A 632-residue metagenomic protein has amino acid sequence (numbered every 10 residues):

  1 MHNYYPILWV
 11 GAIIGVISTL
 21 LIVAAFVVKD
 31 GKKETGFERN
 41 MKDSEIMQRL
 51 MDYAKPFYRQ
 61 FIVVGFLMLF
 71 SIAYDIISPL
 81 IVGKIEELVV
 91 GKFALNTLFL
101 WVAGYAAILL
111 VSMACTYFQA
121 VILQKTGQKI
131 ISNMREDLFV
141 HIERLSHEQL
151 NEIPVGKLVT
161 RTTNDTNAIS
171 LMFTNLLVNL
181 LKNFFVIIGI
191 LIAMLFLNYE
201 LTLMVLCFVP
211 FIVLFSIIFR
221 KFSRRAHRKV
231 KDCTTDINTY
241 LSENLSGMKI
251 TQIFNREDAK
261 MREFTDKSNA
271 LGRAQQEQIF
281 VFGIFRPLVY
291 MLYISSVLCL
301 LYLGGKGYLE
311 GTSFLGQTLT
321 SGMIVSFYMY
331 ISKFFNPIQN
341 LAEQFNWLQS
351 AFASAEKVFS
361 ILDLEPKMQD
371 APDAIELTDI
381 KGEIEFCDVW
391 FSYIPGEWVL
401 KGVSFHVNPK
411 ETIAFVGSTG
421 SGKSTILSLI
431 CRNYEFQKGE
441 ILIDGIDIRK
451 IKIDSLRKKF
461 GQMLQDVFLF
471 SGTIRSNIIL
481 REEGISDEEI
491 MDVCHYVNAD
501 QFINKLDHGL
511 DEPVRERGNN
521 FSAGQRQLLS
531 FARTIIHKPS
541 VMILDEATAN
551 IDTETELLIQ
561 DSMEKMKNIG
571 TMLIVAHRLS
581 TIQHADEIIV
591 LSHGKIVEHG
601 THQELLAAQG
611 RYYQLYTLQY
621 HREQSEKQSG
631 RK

Functional and structural regions predicted by a protein language model:
M1-F37, F61-C115, F196-E200, Y302 (+1 more regions): Transmembrane helix-loop-helix hairpins at lipid-water interfaces of multipass membrane proteins, especially the type-1
H2-N3, F66, Y74-S78, K84 (+7 more regions): Hydrophobic alpha-helical transmembrane segments of ABC transporter permease domains
F26-D43, F66, Y74-E87, I108-V155 (+13 more regions): Juxtamembrane helix-loop junctions of ABC transporter transmembrane domains
D43-F57, L158: A short amphipathic helical element positioned immediately N-terminal to and/or at the very start of a transmembrane
K55-R59, H147-E148, N164-F173, L177 (+8 more regions): An intracellular "coupling" helix at the cytosolic face of ABC transporter transmembrane type-1 domains
G91-L100, A193-C207, E277-E356, I361-L362: Helix-loop-helix
D363, D370-A371, L377-K632: ABC-type nucleotide-binding domain
